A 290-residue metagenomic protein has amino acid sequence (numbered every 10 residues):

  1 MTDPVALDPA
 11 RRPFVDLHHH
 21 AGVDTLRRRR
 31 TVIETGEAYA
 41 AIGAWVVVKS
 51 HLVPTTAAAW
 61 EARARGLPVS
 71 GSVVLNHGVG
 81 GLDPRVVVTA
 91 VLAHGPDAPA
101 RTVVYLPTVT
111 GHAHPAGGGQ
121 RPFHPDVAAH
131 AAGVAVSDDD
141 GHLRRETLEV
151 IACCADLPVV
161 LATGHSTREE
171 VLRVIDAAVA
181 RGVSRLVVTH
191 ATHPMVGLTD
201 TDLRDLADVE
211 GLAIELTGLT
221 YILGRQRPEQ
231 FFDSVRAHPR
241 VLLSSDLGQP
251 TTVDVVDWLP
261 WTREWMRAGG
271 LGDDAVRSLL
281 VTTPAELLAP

Functional and structural regions predicted by a protein language model:
M1-S70: An N-terminally biased module of ancient metal coordination in phosphate/nucleic-acid-related enzymes
P4-L7, D257-P290: Mid-to-C-terminal alpha-helical segments outside catalytic/metal-binding sites
D8-P9, A57-L67, A90-P99, A152 (+3 more regions): Acidic (Asp/Glu)-rich catalytic clusters
P13-D16, W45, P68-S72, R101-Y105 (+4 more regions): Structural preference for beta-strand elements that scaffold enzyme active sites
H18-G22, H51-V53, S72-G78, P107-G111 (+4 more regions): Active-site beta-loop-alpha junctions enriched in small/polar residues
T25-R29, W60, L172-A177, G197-L203 (+2 more regions): Histidine/acidic-residue-rich catalytic or RNA/ligand-binding cores of hydrolases and nuclease-related proteins
L67, G78-T189: Extended substrate/RNA-proximal surfaces in nucleic-acid metabolism proteins
P239-V255: Short acidic/histidine-rich active-site segments
